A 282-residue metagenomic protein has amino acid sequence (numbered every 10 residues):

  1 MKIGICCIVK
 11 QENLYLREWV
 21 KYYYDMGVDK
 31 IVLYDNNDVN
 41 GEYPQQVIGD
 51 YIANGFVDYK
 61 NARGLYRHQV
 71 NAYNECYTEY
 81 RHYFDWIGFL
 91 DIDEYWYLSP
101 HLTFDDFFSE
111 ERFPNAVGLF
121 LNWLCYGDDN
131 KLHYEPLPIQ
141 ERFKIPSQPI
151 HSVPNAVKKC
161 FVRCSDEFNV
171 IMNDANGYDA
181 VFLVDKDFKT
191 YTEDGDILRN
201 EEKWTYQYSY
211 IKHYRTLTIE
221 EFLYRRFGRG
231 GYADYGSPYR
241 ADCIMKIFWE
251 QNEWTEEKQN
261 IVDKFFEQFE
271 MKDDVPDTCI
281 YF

Functional and structural regions predicted by a protein language model:
M1-Y24: N-proximal low-complexity "stem/linker" segments adjacent to membrane-targeting elements
N36-N37: Membrane helical hairpin/interfacial module
N40-F89, Y97-L98: Active-site-proximal specificity loops/subdomain of glycosyltransferases
N71, L98-F282: Catalytic-site signature of metal-activated, phosphate-bearing donor transferases, centered on the GT-A/GT-A-like
